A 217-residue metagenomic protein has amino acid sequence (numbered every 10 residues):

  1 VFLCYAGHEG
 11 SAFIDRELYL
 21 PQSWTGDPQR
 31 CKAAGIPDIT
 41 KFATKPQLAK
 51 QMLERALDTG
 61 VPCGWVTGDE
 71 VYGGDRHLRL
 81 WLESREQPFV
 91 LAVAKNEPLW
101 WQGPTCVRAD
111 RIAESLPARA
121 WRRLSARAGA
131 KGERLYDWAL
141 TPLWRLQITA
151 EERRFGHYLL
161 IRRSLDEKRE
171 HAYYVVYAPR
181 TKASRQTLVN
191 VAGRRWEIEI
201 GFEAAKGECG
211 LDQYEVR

Functional and structural regions predicted by a protein language model:
V1-L3, V66-Y72, F89, Y174 (+1 more regions): Short, conserved catalytic/metal-binding motifs centered on acidic residues
A6-A34, D38, V90-E197: An anionic, glycine-rich sequence signature occurring as long contiguous blocks
E9-S11, V61-C63, E86: A general structural motif
T40-G64: Short, basic/hydrophobic alpha-helical segments
D58, R79-P88: Short, surface-exposed basic-aromatic patches at helix termini and helix-loop junctions that form
V66, V71-H77, K182-S184: Short, well-ordered secondary-structure "scaffold" segments embedded in the functional core of diverse domains
G74-L80, L99-P104: A short acidic (Asp/Glu
H77, R111, A183-A192, G207-R217: Short, solvent-exposed helix-loop connector elements
